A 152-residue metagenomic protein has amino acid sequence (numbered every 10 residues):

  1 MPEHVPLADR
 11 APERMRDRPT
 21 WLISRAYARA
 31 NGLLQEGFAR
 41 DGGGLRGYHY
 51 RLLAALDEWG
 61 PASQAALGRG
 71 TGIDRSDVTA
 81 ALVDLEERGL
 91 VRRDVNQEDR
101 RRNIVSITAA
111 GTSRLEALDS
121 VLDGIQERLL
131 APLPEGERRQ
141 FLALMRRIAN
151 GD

Functional and structural regions predicted by a protein language model:
M1-G44: N-terminal leader segment of winged-helix/HTH proteins
P2-P6, E36, P61, R69 (+2 more regions): Charged, amphipathic alpha-helical coiled-coil/dimerization segments
D17-W21, G43-L53, S76, R139: Short alpha-helical elements of helix-turn-helix
Y27, Y50, A54-E58, D119 (+1 more regions): Short, locally clustered residues in the helix-turn-helix/winged-helix DNA-binding domain
G32-L33, Y50, D123-G124: A generic alpha-helix surface/boundary motif
Q64: Helix-turn-helix DNA-binding elements, focusing on the entry/boundary residues of the two helices that contact DNA
G72-D74: Membrane topogenic helices and adjacent juxtamembrane segments
